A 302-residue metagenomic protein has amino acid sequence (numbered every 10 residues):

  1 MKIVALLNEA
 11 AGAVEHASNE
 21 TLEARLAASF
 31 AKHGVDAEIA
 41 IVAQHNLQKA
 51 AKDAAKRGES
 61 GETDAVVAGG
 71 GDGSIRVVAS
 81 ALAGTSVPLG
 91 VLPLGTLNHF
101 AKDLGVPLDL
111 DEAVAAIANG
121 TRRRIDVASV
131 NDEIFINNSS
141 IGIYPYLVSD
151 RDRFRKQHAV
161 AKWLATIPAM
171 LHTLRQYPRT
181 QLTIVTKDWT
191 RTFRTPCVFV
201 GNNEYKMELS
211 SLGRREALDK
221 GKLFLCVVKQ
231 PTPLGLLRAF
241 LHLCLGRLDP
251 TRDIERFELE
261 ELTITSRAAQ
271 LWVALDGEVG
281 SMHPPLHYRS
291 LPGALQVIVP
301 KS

Functional and structural regions predicted by a protein language model:
M1-A65, R76, T190: ATP/NTP phosphate-donor binding region
V4, A10, A24, K32-H33 (+4 more regions): Catalytic core of DAGKc-family lipid kinases
G73-V87: Short Gly/Thr/Asp-enriched flexible loops that form oxyanion-binding sites at enzyme active sites
E133-Y146, F193, C197-G201, K206-E208 (+4 more regions): Short hydrophobic-aromatic micro-motifs
R155-L164, V200, K206-G235: Gly/Ser/Thr-rich active-site loops/lids in small-molecule metabolic enzymes that frequently grip phosphoryl groups
P178-T180, R194-P196, D219-F224, E258-E260: A generic structural signal for short beta-strands and their flanking turns/coil linkers
T186-D188, T192, A217, V227-S302: ATP/nucleoside-binding phosphotransfer catalytic cores, i.e., glycine-rich phosphate-binding loops
